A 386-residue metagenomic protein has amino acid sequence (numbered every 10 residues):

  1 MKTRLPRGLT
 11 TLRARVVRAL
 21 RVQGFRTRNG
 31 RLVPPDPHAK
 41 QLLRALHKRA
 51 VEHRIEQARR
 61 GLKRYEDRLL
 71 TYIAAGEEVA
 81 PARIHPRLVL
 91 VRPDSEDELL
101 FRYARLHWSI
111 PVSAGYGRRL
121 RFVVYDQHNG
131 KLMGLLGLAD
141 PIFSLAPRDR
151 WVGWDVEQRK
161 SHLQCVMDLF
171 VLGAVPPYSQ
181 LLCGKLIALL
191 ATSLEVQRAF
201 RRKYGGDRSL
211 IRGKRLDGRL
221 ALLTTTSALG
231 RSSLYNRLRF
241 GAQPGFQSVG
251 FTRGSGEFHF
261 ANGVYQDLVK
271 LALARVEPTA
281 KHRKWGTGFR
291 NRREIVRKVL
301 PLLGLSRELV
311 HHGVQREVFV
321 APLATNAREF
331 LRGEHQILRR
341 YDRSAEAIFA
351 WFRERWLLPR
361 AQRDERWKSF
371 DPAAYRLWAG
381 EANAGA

Functional and structural regions predicted by a protein language model:
M1-L181, K185-A386: Extended, composition-driven regions rather than compact fold-specific motifs
